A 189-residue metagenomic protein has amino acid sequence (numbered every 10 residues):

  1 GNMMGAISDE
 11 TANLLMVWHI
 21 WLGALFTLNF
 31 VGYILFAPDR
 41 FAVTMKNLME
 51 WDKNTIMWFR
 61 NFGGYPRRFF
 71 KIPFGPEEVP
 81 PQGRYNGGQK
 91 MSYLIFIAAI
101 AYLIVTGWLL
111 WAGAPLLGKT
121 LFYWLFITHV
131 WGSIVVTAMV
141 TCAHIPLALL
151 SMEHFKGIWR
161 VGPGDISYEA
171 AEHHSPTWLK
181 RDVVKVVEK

Functional and structural regions predicted by a protein language model:
G1-K189: Membrane-embedded alpha-helical bundles that constitute the cytochrome b-like, heme-associated redox core of multi-pass
